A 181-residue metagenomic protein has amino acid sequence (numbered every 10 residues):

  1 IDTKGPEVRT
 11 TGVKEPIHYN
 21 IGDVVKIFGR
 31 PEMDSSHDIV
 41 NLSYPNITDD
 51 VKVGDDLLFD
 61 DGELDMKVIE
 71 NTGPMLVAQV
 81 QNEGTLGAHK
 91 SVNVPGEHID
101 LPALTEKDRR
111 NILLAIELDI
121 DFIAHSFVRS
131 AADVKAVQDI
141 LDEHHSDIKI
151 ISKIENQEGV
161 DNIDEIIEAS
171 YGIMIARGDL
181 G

Functional and structural regions predicted by a protein language model:
I1-G181: Non-catalytic helical/linker scaffolds that mediate oligomerization, partner binding, and domain coupling around large
